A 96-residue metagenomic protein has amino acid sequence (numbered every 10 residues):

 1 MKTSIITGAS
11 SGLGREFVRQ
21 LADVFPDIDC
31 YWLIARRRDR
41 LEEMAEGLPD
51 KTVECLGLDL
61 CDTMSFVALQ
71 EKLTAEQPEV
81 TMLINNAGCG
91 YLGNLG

Functional and structural regions predicted by a protein language model:
T7, V80-G88: Rossmann-fold scaffold of SDR-type NAD(P)-dependent oxidoreductases
S10-S11: Conserved glycine-rich cofactor-binding loop
G14-R15: N-terminal Rossmann-fold NAD(P) dinucleotide-binding loop
L21: Aromatic pocket-lining residues of Rossmann-like dinucleotide-binding sites
F25-E43: Conserved glycine-rich Rossmann-like NAD(P)H-binding loop of the short-chain dehydrogenase/reductase
L41, F66-L73: A conserved hydrophobic alpha-helix of the Rossmann-fold in NAD(P)-dependent oxidoreductases
G57-A68: The beta1-alpha1 cofactor-binding region of Rossmann-like NAD(H)/NADP(H)-dependent oxidoreductases
V67, G90-G96: Conserved mid-core segment of classical short-chain dehydrogenase/reductases
